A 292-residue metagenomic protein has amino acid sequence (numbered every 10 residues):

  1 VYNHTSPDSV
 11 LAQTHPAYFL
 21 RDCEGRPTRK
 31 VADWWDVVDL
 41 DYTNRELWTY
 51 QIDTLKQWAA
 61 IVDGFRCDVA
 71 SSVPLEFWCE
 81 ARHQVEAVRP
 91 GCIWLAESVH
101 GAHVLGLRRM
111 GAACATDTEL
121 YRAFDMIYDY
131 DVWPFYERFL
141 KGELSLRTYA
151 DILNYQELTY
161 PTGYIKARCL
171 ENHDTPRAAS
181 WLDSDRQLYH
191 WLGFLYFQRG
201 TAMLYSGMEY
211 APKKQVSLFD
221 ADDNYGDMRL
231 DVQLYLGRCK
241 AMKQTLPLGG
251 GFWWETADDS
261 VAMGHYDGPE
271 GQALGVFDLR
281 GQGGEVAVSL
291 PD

Functional and structural regions predicted by a protein language model:
V1, F65, W94-A96, A167-R168 (+1 more regions): Hydrophobic faces of well-ordered beta-strands that scaffold small-molecule active sites in alpha/beta enzyme cores
V1-A59, E80-A81, A87, V104-L105: Substrate-binding/active-site clefts of carbohydrate-active enzymes
Y2-H4, A70-S72, V99-G101, L170-T175: Active-site beta-loop-alpha junctions enriched in small/polar residues
D33-W48, D63-S72, W133-L144, N172-S184 (+1 more regions): The substrate-binding groove and active-site-proximal loops of carbohydrate-active enzymes, especially glycoside
D53-K56, D68-T162, K166, F194 (+3 more regions): Active-site-proximal helices and loops of the catalytic beta/alpha 8
L188: Conserved interdomain hinge at the start of the Helicase C-terminal
L192-L195, R199-K213: Substrate-binding cleft of secreted/luminal carbohydrate-active enzymes
V276-R280: Asparagine-centered strand-capping/turn motif at beta-strand->loop junctions
